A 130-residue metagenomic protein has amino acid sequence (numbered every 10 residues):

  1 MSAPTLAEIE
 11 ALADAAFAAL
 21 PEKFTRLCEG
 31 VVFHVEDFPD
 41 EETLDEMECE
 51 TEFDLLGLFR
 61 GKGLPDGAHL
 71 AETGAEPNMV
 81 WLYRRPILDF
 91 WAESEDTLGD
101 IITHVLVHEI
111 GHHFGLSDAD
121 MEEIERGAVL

Functional and structural regions predicted by a protein language model:
M1-I101, H113, S117-E122, A128-L130: Active-site rim/adjacent substrate-binding subdomains
V105, E109-H113: Catalytic glutamate of the conserved HExxH
